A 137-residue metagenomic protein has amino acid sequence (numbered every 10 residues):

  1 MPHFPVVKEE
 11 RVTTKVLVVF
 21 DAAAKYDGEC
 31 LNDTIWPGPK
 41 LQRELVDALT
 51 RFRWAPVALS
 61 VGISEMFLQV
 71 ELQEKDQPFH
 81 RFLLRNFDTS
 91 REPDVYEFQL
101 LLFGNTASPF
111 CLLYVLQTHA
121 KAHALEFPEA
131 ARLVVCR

Functional and structural regions predicted by a protein language model:
M1-Y114: Catalytic-core region of right-hand nucleic acid polymerases
P109-R137: Active-site palm subdomain of RNA-directed nucleic acid polymerases
